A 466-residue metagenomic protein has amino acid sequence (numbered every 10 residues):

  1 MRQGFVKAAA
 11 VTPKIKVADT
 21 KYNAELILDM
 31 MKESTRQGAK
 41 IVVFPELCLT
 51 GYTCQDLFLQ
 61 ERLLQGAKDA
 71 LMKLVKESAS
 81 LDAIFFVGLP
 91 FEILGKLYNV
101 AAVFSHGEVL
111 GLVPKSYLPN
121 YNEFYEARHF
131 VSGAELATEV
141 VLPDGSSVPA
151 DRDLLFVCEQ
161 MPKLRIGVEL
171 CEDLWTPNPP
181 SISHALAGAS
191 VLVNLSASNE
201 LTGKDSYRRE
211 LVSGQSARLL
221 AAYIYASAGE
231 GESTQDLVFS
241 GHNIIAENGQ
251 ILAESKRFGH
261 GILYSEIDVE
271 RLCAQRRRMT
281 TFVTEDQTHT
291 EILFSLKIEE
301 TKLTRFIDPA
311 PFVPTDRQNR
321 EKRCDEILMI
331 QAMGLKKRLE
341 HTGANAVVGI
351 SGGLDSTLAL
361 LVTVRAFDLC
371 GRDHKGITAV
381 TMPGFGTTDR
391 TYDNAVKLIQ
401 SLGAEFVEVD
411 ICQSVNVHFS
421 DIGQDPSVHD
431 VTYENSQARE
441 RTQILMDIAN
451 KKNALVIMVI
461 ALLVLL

Functional and structural regions predicted by a protein language model:
M1-G349, R365-H374, F406: Enzyme catalytic cores with a strong preference for nitrogen-chemistry domains
K40, G51, E77, D82-A83 (+3 more regions): N-terminal beta-alpha lobe that positions the nucleotide/phosphoryl donor in ATP/NTP-coupled carboxylate activation
F91, A346-S356, S414-V415, V459-L465: A glycine-rich phosphate-binding loop feature that marks nucleotide/adenosyl-phosphate handling sites
V193, A346-I350, L354-V396: ATP-dependent adenylation/pyrophosphate-handling site
V193, N199, L220, V415-Q424 (+3 more regions): Nucleotide-activated chemistry modules centered on ATP-dependent adenylation/adenylyltransferase
A217-R218, L361-F367, D447-K452: Alpha-helix C-terminal capping segments
I262-Y264, L293-P311, R372-T432, A438 (+1 more regions): A conserved beta-strand->alpha-helix junction
L328, A332-K336, V364, T378 (+6 more regions): Generic hydrophobic alpha-helical scaffold/packing signal
